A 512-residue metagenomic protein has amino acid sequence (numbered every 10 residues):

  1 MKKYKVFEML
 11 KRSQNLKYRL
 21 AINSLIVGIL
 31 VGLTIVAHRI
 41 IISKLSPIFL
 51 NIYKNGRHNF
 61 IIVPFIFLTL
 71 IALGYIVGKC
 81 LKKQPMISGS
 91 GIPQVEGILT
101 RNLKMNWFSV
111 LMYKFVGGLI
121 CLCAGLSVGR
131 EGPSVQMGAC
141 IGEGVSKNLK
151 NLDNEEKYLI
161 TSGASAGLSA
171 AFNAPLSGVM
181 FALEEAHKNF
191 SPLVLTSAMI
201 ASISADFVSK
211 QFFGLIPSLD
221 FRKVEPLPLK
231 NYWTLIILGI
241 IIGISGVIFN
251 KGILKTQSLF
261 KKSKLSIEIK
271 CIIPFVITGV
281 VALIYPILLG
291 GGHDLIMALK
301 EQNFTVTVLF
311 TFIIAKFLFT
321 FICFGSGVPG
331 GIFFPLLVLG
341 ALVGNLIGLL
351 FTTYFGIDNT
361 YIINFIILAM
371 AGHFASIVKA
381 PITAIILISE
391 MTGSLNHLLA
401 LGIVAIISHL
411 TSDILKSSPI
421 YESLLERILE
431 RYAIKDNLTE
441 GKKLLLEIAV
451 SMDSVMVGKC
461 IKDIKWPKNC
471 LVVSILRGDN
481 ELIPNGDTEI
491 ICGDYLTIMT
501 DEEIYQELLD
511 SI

Functional and structural regions predicted by a protein language model:
M1-A433, S451-M452, R477-D479, G493-L496 (+1 more regions): Alpha-helical transmembrane segments and immediately membrane-proximal extracytoplasmic
V95, G441-K443, I483: Short, solvent-exposed coil/turn segments
I366, I377-V378, E440-K442, W466-P467 (+1 more regions): A structural signal for short secondary-structure junctions
S423-K462: Extended boundary segments
S451-L508, I512: Cytosolic Rossmann-like ligand/nucleotide-binding regulatory domains
